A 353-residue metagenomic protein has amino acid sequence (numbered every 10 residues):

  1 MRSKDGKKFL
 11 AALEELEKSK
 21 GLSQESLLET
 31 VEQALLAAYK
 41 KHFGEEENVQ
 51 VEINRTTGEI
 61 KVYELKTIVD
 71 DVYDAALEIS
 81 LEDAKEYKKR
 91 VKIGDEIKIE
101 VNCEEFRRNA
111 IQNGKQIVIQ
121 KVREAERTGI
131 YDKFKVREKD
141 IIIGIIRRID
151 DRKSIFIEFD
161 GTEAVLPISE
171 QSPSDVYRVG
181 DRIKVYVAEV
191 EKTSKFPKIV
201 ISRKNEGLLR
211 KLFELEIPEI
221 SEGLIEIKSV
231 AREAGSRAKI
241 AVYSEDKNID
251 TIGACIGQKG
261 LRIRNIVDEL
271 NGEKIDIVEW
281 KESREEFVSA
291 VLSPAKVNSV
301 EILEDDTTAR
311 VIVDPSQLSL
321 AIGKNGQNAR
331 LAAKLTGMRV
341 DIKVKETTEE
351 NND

Functional and structural regions predicted by a protein language model:
M1-D353: RNA-contacting regions in translation and RNA-metabolism proteins, encompassing KH/S1 modules where present
